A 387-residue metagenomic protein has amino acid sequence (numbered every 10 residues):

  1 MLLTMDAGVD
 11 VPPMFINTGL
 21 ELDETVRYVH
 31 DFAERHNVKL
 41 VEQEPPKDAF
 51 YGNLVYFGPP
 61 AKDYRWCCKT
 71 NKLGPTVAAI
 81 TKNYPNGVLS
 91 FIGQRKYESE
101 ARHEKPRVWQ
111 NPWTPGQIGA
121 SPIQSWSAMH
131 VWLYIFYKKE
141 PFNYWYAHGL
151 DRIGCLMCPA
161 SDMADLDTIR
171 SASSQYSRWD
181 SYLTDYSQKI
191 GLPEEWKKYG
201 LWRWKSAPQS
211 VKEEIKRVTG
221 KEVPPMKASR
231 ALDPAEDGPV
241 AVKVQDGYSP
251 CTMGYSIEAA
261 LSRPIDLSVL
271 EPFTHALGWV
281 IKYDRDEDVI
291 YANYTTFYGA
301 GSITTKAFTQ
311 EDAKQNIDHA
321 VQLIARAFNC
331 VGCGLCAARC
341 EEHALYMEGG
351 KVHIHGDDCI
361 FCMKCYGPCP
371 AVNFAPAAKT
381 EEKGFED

Functional and structural regions predicted by a protein language model:
M1-V240: Nucleotide-activated chemistry modules centered on ATP-dependent adenylation/adenylyltransferase
C67-C68, C155-C158, C330-C336, C340 (+2 more regions): Short cysteine clusters
A147-L150, Y346-D358, C362: Short linker/helix segments within small regulatory modules
S171-D180, G349-D358, A375-D387: Short cysteine/histidine-rich metal-coordination sites, predominantly Zn2+-binding motifs
R217-Y294: Short Lys/Arg-enriched alpha/beta "domain-start" segment
S262, T305-E311, D357-I360: Secondary-structure transition/turn motif
P272, G278, K282-Y346, F385-D387: Ferredoxin-type iron-sulfur electron-transfer modules and their immediate structural context
L335-K351, K364-E381: Iron-sulfur cluster-binding cysteine motifs and their immediate structural context in ferredoxin-like electron-transfer
